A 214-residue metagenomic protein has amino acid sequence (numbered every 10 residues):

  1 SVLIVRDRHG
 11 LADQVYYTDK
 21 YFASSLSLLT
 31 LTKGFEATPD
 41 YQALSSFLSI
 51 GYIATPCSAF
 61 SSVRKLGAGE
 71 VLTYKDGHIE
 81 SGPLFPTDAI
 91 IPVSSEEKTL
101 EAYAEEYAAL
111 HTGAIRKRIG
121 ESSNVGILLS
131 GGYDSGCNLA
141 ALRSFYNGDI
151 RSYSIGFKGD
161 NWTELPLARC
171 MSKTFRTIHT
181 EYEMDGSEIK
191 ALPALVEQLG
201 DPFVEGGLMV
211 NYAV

Functional and structural regions predicted by a protein language model:
V2-K98: N-terminal segments that mediate ammonia production and transfer in glutamine-dependent amidotransferase systems
V2-Q14, I90-V214: ATP-dependent adenylate-handling active sites, centered on carboxylate activation for C-N bond formation
